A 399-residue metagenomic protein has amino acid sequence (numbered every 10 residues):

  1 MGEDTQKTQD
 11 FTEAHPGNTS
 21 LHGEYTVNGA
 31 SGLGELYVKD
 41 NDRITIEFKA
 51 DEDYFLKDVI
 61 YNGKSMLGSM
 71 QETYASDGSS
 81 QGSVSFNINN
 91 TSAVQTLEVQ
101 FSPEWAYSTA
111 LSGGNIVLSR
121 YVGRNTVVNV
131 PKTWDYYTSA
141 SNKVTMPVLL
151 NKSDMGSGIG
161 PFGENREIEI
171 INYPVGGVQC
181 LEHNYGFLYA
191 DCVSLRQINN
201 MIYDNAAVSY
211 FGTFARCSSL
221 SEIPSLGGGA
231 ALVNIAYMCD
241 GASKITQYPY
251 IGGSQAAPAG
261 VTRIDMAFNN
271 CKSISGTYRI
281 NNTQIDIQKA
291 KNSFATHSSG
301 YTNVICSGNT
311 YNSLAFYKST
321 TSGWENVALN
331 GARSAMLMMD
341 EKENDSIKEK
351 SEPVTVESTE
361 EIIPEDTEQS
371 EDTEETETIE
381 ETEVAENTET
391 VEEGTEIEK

Functional and structural regions predicted by a protein language model:
G2, D10-E13, G17-A30, L56-G63: Change to "...patches in solvent-exposed regions of secreted, membrane-anchored, or virion-exposed structural
E3-F11, E24, Y37-V38, L67-T73 (+2 more regions): Solvent-exposed loop and capping/linker segments of extracellular ligand-binding repeat ectodomains
A30, D51-D53, T91, Y121: Short glycine/proline-centered coil/turn motifs in the loop regions of extracellular beta-sandwich domains
Y37, N41-I44, E52-Y54, M338-K399: Mature, Sec-exported extracytoplasmic domains of Gram-positive
D42-I44, A93-L97: Exposed beta-strand face motif in extracellular beta-rich ectodomains
R43-S80, N165: Surface-exposed interfaces of beta-sheet-rich extracellular modules
